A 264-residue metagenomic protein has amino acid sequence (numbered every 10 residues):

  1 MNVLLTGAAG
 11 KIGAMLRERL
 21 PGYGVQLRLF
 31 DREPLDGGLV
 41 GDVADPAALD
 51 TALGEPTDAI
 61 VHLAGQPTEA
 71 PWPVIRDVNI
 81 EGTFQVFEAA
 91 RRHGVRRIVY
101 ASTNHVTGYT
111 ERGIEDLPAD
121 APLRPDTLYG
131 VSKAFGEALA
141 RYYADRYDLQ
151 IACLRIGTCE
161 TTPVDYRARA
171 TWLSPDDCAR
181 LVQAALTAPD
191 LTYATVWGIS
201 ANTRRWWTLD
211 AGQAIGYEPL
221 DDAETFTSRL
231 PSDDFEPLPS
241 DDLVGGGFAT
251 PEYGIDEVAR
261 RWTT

Functional and structural regions predicted by a protein language model:
V3-Y23: N-terminal Rossmann NAD(P)H-binding glycine-rich loop of SDR-like oxidoreductase domains
F30-D45: Rossmann-fold cofactor-recognition segment
V43-V78: NAD(P)H-binding glycine-rich loop region in Rossmannoid oxidoreductase-like domains and their noncatalytic homologs
A44, A59, V74-Q85, H93 (+4 more regions): Glycine-rich NAD(P)-binding loop of the Rossmann-fold in SDR/ketoreductase-type enzymes
D77, I114-I151: Catalytic helix-loop patch of NAD(P)-dependent Rossmann-fold dehydrogenases
Q85-R124: Conserved Rossmann-fold NAD(P)-dependent oxidoreductase catalytic core, especially the SDR/UDP-sugar
I156-T162, W172-Y193, A201: Alpha-helical substrate-binding/gating segment
T195, A201-E218, L230-W262: Conserved C-terminal active-site "lid" loop/helix of NAD(P)H-dependent oxidoreductases that clamps the redox cofactor
